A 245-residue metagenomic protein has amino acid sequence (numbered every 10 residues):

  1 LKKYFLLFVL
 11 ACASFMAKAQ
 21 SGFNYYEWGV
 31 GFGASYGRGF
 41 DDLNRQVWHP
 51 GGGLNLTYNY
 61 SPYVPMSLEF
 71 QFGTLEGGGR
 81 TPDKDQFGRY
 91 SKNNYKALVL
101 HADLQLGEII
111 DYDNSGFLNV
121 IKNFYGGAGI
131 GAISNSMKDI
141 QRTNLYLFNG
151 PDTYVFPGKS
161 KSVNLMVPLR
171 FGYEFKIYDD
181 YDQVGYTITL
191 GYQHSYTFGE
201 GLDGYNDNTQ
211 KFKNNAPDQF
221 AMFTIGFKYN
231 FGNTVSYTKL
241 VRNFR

Functional and structural regions predicted by a protein language model:
A19-N59, K228: Short glycine/proline- and aromatic-enriched beta-strand/turn motifs that initiate or cap beta-hairpins
Q20-E27, Y63, E108-K122, I177-Y186 (+1 more regions): Short loop/turn motifs that connect adjacent beta-strands in outer-membrane beta-barrel proteins
Y26, Q46-G52, N94-L98, K122 (+2 more regions): Residues that define the transmembrane beta-barrel architecture of outer-membrane proteins
F32-Y36, L54-Y58, L100-L104, A128-A132 (+3 more regions): Residues on the lipid-exposed face of transmembrane beta-strands in outer-membrane beta-barrel proteins
G37-G39, G73-G77, G107, G131-M137 (+3 more regions): Structural signature of outer-membrane beta-barrel domains
R38-D42, D83-Y95, N114, D152-K159 (+1 more regions): Extracellular loop and loop/strand-boundary signature of outer-membrane beta-barrel proteins
V64-G150: Gram-negative (and chloroplast) outer-membrane scaffold detector with strong preference for beta-barrel transmembrane
K176-R245: Predominantly the C-terminal beta-signal and adjacent terminal strand-loop region of outer-membrane beta-barrel
